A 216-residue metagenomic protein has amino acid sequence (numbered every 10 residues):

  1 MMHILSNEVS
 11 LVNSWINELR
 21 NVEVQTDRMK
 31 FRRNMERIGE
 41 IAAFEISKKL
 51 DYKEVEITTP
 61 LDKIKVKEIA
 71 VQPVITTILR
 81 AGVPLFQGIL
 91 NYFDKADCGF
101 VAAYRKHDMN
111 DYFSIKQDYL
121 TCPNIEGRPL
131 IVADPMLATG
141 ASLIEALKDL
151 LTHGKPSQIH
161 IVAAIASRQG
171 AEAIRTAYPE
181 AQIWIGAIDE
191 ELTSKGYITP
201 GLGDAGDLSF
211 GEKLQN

Functional and structural regions predicted by a protein language model:
M1-N216: PRPP-associated nucleotide enzymes
